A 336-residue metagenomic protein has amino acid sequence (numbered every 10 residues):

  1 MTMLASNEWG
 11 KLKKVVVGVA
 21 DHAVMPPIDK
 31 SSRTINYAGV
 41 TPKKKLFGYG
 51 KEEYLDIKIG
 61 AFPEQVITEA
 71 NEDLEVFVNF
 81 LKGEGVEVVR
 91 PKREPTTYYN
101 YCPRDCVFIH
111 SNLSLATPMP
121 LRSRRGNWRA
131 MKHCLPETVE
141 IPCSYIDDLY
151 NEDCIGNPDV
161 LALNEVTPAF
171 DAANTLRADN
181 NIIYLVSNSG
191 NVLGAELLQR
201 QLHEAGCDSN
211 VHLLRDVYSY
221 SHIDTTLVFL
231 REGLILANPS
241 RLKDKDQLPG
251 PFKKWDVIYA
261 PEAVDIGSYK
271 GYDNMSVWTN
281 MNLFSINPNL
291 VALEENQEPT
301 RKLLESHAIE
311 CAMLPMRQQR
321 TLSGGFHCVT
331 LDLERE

Functional and structural regions predicted by a protein language model:
M1-E336: The feature marks the mature, well-folded catalytic cores of soluble enzymes
